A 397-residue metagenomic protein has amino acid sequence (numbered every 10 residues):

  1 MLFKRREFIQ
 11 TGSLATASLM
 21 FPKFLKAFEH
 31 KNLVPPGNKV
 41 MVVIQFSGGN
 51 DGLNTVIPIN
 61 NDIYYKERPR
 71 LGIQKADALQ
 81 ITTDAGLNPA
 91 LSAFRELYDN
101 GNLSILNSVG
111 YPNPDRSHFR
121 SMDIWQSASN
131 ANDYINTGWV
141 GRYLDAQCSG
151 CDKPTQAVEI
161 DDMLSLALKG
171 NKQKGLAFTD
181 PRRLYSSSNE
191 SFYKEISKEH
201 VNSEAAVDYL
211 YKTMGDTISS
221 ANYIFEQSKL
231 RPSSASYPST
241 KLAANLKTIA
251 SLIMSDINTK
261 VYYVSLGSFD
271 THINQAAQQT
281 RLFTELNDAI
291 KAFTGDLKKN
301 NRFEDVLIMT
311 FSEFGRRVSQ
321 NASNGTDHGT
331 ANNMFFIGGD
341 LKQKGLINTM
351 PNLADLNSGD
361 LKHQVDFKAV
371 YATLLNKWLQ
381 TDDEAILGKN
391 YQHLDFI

Functional and structural regions predicted by a protein language model:
M1-N300, S319, N333-I397: Feature for exported/extracytoplasmic and membrane-associated proteins, marking the mature portion
F303: Conserved H-loop
L307-F314: Acidic/histidine-rich, metal-coordinating catalytic segments
G315-S319, N324-N333: A post-motif C-terminal structural segment
